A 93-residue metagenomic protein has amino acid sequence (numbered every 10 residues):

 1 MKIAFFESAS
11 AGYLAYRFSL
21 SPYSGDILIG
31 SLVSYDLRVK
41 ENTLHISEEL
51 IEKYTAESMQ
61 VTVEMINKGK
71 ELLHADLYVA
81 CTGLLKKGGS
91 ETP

Functional and structural regions predicted by a protein language model:
M1-P93: Short alpha-helical segments enriched in small residues
